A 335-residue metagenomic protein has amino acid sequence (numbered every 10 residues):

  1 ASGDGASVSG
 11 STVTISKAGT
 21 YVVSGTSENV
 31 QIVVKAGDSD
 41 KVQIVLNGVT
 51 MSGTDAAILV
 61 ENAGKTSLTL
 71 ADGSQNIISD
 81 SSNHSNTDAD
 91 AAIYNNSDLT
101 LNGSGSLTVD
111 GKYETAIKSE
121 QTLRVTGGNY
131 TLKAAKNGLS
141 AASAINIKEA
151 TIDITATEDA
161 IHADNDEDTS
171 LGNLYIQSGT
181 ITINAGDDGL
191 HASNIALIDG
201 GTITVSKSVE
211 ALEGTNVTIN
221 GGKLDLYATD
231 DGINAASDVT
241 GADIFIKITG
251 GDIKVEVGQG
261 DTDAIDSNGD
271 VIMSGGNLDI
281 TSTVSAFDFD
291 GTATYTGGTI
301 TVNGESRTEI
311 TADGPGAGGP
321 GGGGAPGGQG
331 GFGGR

Functional and structural regions predicted by a protein language model:
A1-R335: A composition-driven surface/loop motif
